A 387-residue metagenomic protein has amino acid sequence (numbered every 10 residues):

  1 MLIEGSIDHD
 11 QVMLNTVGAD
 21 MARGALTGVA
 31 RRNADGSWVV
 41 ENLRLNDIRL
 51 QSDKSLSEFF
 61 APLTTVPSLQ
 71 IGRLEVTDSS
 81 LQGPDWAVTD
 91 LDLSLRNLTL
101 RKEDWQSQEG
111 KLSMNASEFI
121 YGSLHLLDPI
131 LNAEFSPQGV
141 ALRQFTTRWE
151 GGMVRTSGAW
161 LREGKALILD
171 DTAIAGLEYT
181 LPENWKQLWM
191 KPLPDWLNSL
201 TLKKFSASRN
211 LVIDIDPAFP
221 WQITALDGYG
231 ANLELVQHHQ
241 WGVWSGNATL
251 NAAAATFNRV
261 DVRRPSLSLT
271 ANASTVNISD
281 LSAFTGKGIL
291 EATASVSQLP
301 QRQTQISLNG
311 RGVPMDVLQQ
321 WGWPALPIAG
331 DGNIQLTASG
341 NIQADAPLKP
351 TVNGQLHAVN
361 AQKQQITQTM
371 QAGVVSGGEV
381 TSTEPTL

Functional and structural regions predicted by a protein language model:
M1-V12, G24, V29-L124, G158-P265 (+2 more regions): Membrane-proximal interfacial segments on either side of biological membranes
Q11-L14, G139-L142, V276-I278: Repeated loop/turn-to-beta-strand initiation elements of outer-membrane beta-barrel proteins
N15-G18, V29-A30, L131, R143-T146 (+2 more regions): A structural feature that tracks compact, well-ordered secondary-structure segments with a strong bias toward
M21-R23, W149-G151, T285-K287, K363: Glycine-centered tight beta-turn/hairpin loop motif at sheet-sheet or coil-to-beta transitions
